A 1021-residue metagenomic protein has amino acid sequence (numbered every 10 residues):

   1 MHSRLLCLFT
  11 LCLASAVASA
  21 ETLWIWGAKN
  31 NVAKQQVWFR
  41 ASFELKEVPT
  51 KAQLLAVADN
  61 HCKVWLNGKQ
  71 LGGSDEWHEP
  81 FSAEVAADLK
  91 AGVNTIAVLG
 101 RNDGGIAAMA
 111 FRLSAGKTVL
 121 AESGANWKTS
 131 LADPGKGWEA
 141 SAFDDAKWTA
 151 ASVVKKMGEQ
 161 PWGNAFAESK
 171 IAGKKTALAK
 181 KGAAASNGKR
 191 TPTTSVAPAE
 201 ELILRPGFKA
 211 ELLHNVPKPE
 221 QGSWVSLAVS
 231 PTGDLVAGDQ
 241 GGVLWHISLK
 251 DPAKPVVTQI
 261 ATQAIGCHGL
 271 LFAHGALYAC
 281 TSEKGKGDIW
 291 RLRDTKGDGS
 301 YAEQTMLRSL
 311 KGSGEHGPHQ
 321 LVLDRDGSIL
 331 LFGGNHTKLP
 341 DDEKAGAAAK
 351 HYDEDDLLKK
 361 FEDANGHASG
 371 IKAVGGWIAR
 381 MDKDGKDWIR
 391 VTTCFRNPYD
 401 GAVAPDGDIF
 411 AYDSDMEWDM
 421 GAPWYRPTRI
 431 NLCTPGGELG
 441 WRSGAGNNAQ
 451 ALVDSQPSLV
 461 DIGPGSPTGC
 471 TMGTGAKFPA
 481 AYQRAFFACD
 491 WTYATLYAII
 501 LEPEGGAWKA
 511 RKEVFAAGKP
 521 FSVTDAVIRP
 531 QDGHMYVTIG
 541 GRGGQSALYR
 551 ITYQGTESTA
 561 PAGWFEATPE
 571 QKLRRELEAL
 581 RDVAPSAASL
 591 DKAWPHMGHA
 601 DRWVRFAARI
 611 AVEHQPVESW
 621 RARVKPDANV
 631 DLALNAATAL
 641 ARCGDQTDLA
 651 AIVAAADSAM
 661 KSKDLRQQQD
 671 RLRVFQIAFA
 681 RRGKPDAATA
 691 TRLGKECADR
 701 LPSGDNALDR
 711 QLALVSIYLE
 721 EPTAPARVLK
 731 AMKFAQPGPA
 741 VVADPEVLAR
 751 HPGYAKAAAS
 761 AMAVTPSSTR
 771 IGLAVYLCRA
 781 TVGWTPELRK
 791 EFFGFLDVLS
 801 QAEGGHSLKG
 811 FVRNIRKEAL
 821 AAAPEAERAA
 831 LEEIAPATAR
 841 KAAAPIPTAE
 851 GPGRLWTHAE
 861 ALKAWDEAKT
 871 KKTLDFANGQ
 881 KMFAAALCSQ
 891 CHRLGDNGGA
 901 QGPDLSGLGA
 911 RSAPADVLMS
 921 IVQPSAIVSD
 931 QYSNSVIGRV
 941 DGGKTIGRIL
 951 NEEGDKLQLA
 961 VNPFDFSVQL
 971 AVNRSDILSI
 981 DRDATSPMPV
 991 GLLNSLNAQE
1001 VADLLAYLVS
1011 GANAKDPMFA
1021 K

Functional and structural regions predicted by a protein language model:
E21-N31, T95-L178: An acidic-aromatic loop/edge-strand motif
F43-L45, T50-V64, N94-V98, W148: Aromatic-lined ligand-binding clefts that engage carbohydrates, nucleic acids, or primary amines
W65-G72: Short strand-turn-strand beta-turns centered on an Asx-Gly dipeptide
A179-R581, A611, A844-P845, L894-D896 (+4 more regions): Beta-propeller domains with acidic blade repeats across secreted/periplasmic ectodomains and cytosolic WD/CNH propellers
L213, L277, R854-T857, A861-D866 (+4 more regions): C-terminal capping alpha-helices of c-type cytochrome domains
A379, N431, T468-G469, G533 (+8 more regions): C-type cytochrome heme c attachment motif
G540, G544-A547, Y553-M882, L908-A910 (+2 more regions): Long, ordered, helix-rich scaffold segments
G810, I815, E832-A842, Q890 (+2 more regions): Axial heme c-ligation environment in periplasmic c-type cytochrome domains
